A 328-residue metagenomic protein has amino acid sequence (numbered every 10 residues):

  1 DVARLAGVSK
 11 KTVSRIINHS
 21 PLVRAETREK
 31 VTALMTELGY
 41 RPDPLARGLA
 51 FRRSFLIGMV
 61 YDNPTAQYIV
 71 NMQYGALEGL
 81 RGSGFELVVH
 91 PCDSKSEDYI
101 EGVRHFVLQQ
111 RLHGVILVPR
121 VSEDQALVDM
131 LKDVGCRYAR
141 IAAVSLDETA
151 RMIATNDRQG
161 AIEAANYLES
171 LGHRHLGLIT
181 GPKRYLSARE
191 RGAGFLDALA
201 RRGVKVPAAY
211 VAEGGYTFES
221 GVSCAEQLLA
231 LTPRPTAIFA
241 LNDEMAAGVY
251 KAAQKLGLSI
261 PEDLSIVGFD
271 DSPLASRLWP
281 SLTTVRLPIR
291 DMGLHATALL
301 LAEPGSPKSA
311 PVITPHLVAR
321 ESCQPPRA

Functional and structural regions predicted by a protein language model:
D1-F55, R327: N-terminal helix-turn-helix DNA-binding module of bacterial transcription factors
L5, T12-R15, L49-T65, Y167 (+1 more regions): Short beta-strand segments enriched in small/hydrophobic residues
L38-R104, H113: Amphipathic helical "hinge" segments at domain boundaries
D62-N71, V89-Y99, V121, A143 (+6 more regions): Hinge/beta->alpha junction and helix N-cap segments in small-molecule ligand-binding domains
Y99-Q159: Short beta-strand-centered segments that line the small-molecule binding cleft or hinge of alpha/beta clamshell
R174-H175, V206-Y210, I260-S265: Short acidic capping loops at alpha-helix termini that bridge into adjacent secondary structure
A225-A328: Flexible loop/turn connectors
